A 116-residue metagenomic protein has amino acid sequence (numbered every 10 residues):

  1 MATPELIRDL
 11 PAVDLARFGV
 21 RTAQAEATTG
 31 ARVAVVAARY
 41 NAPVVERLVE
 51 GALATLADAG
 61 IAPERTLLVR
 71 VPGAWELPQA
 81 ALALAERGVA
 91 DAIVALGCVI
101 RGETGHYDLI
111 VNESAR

Functional and structural regions predicted by a protein language model:
M1, G30-V33, V89-V94: Residue-level detector of intrinsically disordered, flexible termini and proteolytic processing junctions
M1-T29: N-terminal amphipathic/basic leader segments beginning at the initiator methionine
T3-E5, A34-Y40, V71-L77, N112-A115: Short, mixed-charge, low-aromatic patches
E5, V13, E50, A54 (+2 more regions): Short, contiguous clusters of charged residues that form electrostatic/catalytic patches at enzyme active sites, used
V13, V35, G102-G105: Residue-level signal for pocket-adjacent positions within structured domains
R17-G19, R39, P43, R47 (+4 more regions): Residue-level preference for alpha-helix termini and adjacent loops
V20-P72: Glycine-rich phosphate/diphosphate-binding loop of Rossmann-like nucleotide-binding domains
E76, A80-R116: Glycine-rich phosphate-binding loop
